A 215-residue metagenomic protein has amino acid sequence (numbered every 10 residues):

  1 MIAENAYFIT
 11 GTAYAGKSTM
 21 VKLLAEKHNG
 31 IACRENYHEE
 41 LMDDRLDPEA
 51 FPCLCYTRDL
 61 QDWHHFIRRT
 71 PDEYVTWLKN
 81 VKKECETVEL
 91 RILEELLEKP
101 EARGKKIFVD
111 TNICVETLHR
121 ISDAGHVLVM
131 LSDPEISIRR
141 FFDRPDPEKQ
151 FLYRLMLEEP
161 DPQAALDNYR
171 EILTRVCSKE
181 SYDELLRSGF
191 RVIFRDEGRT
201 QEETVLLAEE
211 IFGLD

Functional and structural regions predicted by a protein language model:
I9: Hydrophobic anchor at the beta1->P-loop junction of P-loop NTPases
T12: P-loop (Walker A) phosphate-binding loop of NTP-binding proteins
G16: Conserved glycine(s) of the Walker
M20, L24: Hydrophobic positions on the alpha1 helix immediately C-terminal to the Walker A/P-loop
H28-L46: Short beta-strand-centered segment that lines the nucleotide-binding/catalytic pocket of NTP-utilizing
L41-K106, I113: ATP-dependent small-molecule kinase phosphotransfer cores that center on conserved nucleotide phosphate-binding segments
S122-E159: Conserved phosphate-donor/acceptor-positioning beta-strand/loop module used by diverse small-molecule
T174-D215: NTP-dependent small-molecule kinase module
